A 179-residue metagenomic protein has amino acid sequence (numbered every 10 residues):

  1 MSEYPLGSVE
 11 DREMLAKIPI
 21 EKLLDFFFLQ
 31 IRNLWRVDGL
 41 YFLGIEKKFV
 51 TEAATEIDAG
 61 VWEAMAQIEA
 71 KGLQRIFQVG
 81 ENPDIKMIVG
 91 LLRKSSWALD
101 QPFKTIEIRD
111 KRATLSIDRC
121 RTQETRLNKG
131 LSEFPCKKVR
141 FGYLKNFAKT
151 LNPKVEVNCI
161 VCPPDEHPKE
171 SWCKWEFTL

Functional and structural regions predicted by a protein language model:
M1-T114, R121-Q123, L127-V139, K149-T150 (+2 more regions): N-terminal accessory segment detector
N146: Surface-exposed charge patches
